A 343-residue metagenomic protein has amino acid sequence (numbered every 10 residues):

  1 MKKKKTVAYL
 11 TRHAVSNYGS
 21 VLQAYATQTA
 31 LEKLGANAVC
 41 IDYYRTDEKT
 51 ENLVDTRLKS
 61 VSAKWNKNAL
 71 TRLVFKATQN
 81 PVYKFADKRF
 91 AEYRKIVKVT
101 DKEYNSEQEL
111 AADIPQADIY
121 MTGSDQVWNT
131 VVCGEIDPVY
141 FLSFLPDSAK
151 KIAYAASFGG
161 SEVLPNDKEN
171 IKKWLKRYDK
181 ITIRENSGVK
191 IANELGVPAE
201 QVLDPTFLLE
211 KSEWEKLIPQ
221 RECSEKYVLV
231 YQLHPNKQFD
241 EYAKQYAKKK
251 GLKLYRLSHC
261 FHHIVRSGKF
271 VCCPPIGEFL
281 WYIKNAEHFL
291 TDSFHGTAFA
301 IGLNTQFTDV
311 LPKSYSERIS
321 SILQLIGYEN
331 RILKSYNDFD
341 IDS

Functional and structural regions predicted by a protein language model:
T6, C223-V228, L252-K253: Charged active-site motifs of nucleotide-sugar-dependent glycosyltransferases
V7-Y18, L22-K173: Aromatic- and Gly/Pro-rich donor/ligand-binding loops that form nucleotide- or phosphate-bearing donor binding pockets
T100-A117, W128-G134, A155-K226, Q232: A nucleotide-sugar donor-handling region in carbohydrate enzymes
A153-G160, G188-I191, Q232-H234, Q238-P275 (+1 more regions): Catalytic donor nucleotide-activated moiety binding site of glycosyltransferases and closely related
V197-T206, K253-R256, Q306-K313, N330-L333: Short hydrophobic/aromatic-enriched beta-strand-loop microsegments
A199-F207, K211, H259-C260, I264-D292 (+1 more regions): Donor nucleotide-activated moiety binding/catalytic core segment of transferases that use nucleotide-activated donors
C273-P274, T305-S343: Nucleotide-sugar donor-binding patch of glycosyltransferase catalytic domains
Y282-I322: A donor-sugar binding/catalytic signature common to diverse glycosyltransferases and related nucleotide-sugar
